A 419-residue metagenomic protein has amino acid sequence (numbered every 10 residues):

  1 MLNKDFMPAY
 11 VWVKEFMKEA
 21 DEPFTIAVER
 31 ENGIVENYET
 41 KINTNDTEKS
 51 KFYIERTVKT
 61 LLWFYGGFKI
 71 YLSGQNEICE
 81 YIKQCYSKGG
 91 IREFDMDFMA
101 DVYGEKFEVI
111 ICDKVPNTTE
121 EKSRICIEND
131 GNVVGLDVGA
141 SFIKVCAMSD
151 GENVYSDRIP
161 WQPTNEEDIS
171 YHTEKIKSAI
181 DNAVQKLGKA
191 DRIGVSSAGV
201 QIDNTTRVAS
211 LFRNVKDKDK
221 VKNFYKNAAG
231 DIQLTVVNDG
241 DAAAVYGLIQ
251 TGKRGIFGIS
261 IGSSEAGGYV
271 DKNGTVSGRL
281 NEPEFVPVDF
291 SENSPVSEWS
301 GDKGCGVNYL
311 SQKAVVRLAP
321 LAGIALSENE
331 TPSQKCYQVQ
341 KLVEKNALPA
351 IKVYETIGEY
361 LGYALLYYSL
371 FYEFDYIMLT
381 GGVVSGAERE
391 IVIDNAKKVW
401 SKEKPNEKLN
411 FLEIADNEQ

Functional and structural regions predicted by a protein language model:
M1-Y38, S50-Y53, Y81, I91-E93 (+6 more regions): Glycine/GP-enriched mid-protein hinge/lid loop-to-helix segment characteristic of carbohydrate kinases
E19-A20, N32-G33, I42-D46, K69-I70 (+1 more regions): N-terminal, positively charged, Ser/Thr/Ala/Gly-biased leader segments that form transit/presequence-like amphipathic
N43-F52, L61-Y65, Y81-I110, R158-E174 (+3 more regions): Glycine-rich phosphate-binding loop and adjoining helix at the ATP-binding site of ATP-dependent phosphoryl-transfer
L61-G67, I176-R192, L365-I377: Phosphate/pyrophosphate-binding loops at sites that engage ATP/ADP/AMP, CoA/4′-phosphopantetheine, polyphosphate
K69-Y71, G131-D137, A190-G194, I256-S260 (+1 more regions): Short glycine-aspartate micro-motif
I70-Y81, Q201, Y368, Y372-V399: Glycine-rich phosphate-binding loops at beta-strand->alpha-helix junctions
G74-Q75, E128-N129, L136-F142, I259-S264 (+1 more regions): A short acidic Gly-Thr/Ser loop motif
I351-Y372, S385-Q419: Internal alpha/beta domain cores that form substrate/cofactor-binding pockets in large enzymes and binding proteins
